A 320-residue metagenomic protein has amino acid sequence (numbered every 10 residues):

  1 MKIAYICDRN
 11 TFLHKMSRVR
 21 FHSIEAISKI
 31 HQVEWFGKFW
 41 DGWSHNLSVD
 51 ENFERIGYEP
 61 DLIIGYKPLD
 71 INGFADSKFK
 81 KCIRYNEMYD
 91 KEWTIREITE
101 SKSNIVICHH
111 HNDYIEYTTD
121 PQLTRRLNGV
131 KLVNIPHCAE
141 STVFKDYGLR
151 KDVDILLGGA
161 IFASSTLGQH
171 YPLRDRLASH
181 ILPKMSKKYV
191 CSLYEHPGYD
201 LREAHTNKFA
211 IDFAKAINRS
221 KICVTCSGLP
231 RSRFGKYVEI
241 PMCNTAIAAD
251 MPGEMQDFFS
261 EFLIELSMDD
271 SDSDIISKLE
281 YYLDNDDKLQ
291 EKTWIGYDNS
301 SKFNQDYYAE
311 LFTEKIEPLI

Functional and structural regions predicted by a protein language model:
K2-Y58, L62-S260, Y307: Nucleotide-sugar donor-binding catalytic core of glycosyltransferases
G235, D269-D270, F303: Residue-level signal for the nucleotide or nucleotide-sugar donor/cofactor binding architecture
I247, L263-D270, L311, K315-I320: Short, contiguous hydrophobic alpha-helices characteristic of membrane insertion segments
Q256-L266, S277-K278: Acidic, glycine-centered active-site loop in nucleotide-sugar glycosyltransferases
D270-K288: C-terminal "capping" alpha-helix adjacent to the active site of nucleotide-linked donor transferases in cell-envelope
D284-E317: A charged, aromatic-enriched C-terminal amphipathic alpha-helix characteristic of glycosyltransferases across folds
